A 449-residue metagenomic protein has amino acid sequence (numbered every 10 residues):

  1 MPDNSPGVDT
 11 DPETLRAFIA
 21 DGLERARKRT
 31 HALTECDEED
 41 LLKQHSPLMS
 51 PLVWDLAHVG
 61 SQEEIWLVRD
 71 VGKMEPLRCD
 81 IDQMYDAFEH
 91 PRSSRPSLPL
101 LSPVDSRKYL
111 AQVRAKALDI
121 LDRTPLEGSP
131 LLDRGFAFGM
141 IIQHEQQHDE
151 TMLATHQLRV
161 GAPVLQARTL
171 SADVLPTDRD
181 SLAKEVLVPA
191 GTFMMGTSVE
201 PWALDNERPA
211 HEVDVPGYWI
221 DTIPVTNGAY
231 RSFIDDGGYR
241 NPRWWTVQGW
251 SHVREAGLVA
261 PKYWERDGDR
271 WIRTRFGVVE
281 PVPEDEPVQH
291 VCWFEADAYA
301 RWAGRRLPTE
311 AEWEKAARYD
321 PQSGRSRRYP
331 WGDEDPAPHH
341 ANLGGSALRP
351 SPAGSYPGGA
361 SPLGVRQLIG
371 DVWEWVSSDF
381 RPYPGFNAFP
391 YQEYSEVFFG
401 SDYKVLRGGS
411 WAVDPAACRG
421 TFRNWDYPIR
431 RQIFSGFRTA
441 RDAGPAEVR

Functional and structural regions predicted by a protein language model:
P2-S50, W54-K116, I120-L126, G135 (+10 more regions): Disulfide-stabilized, aromatic/cysteine-rich ligand-recognition loop
G128-P130: Short, charged/polar, low-complexity loop and linker segments that flank or interrupt alpha-helical bundles
I141, E145-Q147, T151, T155-P176 (+5 more regions): Functional-site microenvironments in short loops/helix caps that host divalent-cation chemistry
